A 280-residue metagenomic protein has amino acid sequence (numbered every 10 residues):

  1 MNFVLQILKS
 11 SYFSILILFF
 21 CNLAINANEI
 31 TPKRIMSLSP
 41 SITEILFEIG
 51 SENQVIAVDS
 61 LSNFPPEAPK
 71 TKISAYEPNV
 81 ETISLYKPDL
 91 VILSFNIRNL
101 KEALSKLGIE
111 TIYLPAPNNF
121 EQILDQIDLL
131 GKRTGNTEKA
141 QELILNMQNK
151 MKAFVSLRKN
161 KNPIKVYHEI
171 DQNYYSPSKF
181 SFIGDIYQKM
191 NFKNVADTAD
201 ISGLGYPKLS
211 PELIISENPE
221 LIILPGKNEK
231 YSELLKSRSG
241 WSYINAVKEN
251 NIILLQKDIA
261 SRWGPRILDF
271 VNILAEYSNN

Functional and structural regions predicted by a protein language model:
N2-F13: Bacterial N-terminal signal peptides that target proteins for export
S11-N22: Bacterial N-terminal signal peptides
A27-E29: Boundary at the C-terminal end of the N-terminal hydrophobic targeting segment
T31-F47, K139-M190, G205: Basic- and aromatic-lined ligand-binding clefts that recognize polyanionic substrates
K33, E121-K132, Q141, F154-V155 (+2 more regions): Structured C-terminal subdomain patch of bacterial secreted/periplasmic proteins
R34-Y86, L90-R98, I109, F192-V195: A short, structured surface patch at a secondary-structure boundary
D59, F182-G205, L254: His/Asp/Glu-enriched short active-site or ligand-binding loop at hydrolase and phosphoryl-transfer sites
V80-K87, L107, P207-N218: Short helices/loops that flank or line small-molecule/ion binding pockets
